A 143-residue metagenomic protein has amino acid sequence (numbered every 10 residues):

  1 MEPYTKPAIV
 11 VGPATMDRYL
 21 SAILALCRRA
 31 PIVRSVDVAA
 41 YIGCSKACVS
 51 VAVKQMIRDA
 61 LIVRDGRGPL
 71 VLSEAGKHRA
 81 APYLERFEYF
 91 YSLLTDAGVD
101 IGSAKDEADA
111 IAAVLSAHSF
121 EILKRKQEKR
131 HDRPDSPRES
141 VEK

Functional and structural regions predicted by a protein language model:
M1-L20: Short alpha-helical segments that sit at the start of domains
R29-A39: Short acidic, hydrophobic short linear motifs in intrinsically disordered regions
V38, V49-D59: Basic amphipathic alpha-helical segments that dock to polyanions
G43-C44, R67, V99: The short coil/loop that forms the "turn" connecting the two helices of the helix-turn-helix
A47, G102: Key DNA-contact positions within bacterial/archaeal DNA-binding proteins
G68-R86: Basic, amphipathic "hinge/linker" alpha-helix immediately C-terminal to the N-terminal HTH DNA-binding motif
D106-K143: C-terminal regulatory/oligomerization modules of transcriptional regulators
